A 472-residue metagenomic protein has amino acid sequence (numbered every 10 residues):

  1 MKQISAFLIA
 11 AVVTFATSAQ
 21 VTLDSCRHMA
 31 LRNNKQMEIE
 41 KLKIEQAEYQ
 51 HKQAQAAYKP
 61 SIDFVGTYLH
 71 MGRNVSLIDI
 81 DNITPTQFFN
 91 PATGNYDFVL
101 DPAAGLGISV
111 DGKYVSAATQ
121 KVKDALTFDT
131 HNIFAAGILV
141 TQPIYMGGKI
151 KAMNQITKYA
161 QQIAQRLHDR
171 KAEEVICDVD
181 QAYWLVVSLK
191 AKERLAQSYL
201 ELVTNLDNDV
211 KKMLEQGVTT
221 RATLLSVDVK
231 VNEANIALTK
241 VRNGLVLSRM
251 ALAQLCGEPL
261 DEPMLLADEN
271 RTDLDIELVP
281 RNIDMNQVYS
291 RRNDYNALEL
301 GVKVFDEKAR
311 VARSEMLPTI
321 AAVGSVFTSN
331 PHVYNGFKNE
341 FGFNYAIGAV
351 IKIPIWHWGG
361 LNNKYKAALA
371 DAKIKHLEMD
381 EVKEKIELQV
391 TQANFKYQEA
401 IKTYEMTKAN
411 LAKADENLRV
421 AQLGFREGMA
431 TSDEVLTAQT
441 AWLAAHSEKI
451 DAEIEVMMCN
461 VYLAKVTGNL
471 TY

Functional and structural regions predicted by a protein language model:
T14-A16: N-terminal signal peptide c-region/cleavage motif recognized by signal peptidases
A19-S76, L260, L266-K303, K383 (+1 more regions): Bacterial Sec-pathway N-terminal export signals of envelope proteins
R27-N33, I83-Q120, E258-G324: Amphipathic alpha-helical coiled-coil scaffold segments and their short linker/junction regions
E38-L42, Q55-A56, F128-T130, I144-A172 (+6 more regions): Sec/SRP-type N-terminal targeting helices
Y49, R166-Q287, K396, A400 (+2 more regions): Periplasmic alpha-helical coiled-coil/stalk elements that build and connect Gram-negative outer-membrane
A56, E233-E258, A412-N469: Short segments within alpha-helical structural elements
D63-V65, H70-T93, M250, L260 (+1 more regions): Acidic, low-complexity, intrinsically disordered peripheral segments
G66-I138, E269-E277, V323-I353: Small/polar, glycine/serine/threonine/aspartate-rich low-complexity segments that form flexible
